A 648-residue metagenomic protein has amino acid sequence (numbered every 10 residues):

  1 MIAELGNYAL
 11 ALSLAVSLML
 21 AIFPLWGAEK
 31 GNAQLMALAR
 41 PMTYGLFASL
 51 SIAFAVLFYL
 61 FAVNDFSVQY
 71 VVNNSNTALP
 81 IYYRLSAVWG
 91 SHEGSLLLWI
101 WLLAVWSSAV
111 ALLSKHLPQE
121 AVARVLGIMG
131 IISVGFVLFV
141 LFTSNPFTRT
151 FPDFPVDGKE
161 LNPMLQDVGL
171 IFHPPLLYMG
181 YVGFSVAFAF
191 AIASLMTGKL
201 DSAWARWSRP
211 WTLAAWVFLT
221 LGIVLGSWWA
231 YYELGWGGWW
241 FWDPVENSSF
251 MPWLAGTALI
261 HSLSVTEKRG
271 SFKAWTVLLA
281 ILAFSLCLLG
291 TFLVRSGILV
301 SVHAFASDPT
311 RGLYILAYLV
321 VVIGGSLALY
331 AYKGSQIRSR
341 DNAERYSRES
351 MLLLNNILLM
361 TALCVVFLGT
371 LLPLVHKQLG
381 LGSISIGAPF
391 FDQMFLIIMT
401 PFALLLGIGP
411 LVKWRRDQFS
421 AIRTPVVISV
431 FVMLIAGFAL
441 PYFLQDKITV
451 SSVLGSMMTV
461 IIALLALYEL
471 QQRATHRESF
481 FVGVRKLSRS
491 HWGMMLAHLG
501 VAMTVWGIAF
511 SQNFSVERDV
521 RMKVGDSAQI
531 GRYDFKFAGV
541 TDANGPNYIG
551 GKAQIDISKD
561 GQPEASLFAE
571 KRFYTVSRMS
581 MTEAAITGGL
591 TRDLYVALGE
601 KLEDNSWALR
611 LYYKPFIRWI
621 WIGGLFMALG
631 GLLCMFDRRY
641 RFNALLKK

Functional and structural regions predicted by a protein language model:
M1-A9, N32-M36, Y59-E93, N145-P174 (+9 more regions): Membrane-interface interhelical loops and short amphipathic "cap" helices that link adjacent transmembrane segments
M1-Q34, L50-I52, F66, P244-L254 (+5 more regions): Contiguous transmembrane helix-bundle modules in multi-pass membrane proteins
A11-I22, S95-S227, G235: A conserved hydrophobic secondary-structure block that centers on an alpha-helix together with its immediately flanking
K30-A39, L113-V125, T197-S208, E267-W275 (+2 more regions): Membrane-interface helix-boundary motifs at transmembrane edges
A39-A48, I128-M129, A203-L225, G270-C287 (+2 more regions): Interfacial and helix-entry/exit segments of alpha-helical transmembrane bundles in multi-pass inner-membrane proteins
L50-N73, T77-L79, S86-A111, F139-R149 (+5 more regions): Transmembrane-helix bundle segments that line or gate the permeation/cavity pathway in multi-pass membrane proteins
P175, V182-I192, W204-S262, W275 (+9 more regions): Extended, hydrophobic alpha-helical segments in both membrane/secreted and soluble proteins
R518-R610: Soluble non-transmembrane domains of integral membrane proteins
